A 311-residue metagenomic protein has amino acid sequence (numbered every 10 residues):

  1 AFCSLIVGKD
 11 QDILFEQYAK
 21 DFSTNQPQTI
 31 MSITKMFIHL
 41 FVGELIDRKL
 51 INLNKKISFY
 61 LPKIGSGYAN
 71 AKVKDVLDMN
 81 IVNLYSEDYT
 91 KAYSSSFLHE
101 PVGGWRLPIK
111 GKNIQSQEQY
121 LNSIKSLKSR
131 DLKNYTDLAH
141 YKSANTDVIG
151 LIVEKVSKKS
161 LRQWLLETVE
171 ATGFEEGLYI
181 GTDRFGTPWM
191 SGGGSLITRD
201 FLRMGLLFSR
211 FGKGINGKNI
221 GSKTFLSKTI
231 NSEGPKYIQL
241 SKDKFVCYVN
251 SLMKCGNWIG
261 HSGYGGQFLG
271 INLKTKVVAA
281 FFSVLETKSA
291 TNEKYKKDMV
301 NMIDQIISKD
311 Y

Functional and structural regions predicted by a protein language model:
A1-F2, Q26, Y264-G265: Short, small/polar residue-rich loop motifs at catalytic or cofactor-binding pockets
A1-F22, L269-N272, K276-A280: A short, well-structured edge-of-sheet supersecondary motif
Q11, Q28-L53, V76, I149-V153 (+2 more regions): Active-site SXXK
I13-F15, K74, A92-N134, K159-L178: Short, charged, amphipathic alpha-helices and their helix-cap/turn boundaries
D47-Y89, R130, K155-G192, L196: Active-site helix/loop module of the DD-peptidase/beta-lactamase fold, centered on the serine-lysine SxxK catalytic
N145-I152, G192-G214, Q267-V284: Active-site-proximal alpha-helical segments within enzyme catalytic domains
E175-Y179, L226-F282: Active-site Gly/Thr loop motif
G260-Y311: Structured C-terminal helix/loop/strand segments within mature extracytoplasmic catalytic/sensor domains
